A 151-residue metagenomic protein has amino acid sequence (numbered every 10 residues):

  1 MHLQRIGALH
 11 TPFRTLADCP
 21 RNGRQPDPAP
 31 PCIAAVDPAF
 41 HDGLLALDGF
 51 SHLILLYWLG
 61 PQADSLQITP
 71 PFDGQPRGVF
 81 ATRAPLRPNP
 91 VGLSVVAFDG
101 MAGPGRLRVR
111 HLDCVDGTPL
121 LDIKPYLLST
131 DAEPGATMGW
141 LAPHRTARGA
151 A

Functional and structural regions predicted by a protein language model:
M1-L93, G100-A151: Cys-His-centered catalytic/binding microenvironment captured across papain-like cysteine peptidases and homologous
